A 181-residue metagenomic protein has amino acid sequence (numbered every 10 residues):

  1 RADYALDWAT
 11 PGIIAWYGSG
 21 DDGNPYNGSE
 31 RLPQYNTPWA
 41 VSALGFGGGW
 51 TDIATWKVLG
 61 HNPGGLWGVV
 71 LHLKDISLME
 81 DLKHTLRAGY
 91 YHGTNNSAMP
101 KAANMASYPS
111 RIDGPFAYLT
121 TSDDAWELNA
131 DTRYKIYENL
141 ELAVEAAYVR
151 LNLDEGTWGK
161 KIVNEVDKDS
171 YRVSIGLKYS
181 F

Functional and structural regions predicted by a protein language model:
R1-R87, H92-A117: Extracellular/periplasmic loop regions
A2, Y35, T51, L128-A130 (+3 more regions): Intrinsic-disorder/low-complexity regions
D3-D7, K74-L78, R133-N139, A143-E145 (+1 more regions): Structural signature of outer-membrane beta-barrel channels/translocons
D7, G65-V69, S122-L128, D167-V173: Residues that define the transmembrane beta-barrel architecture of outer-membrane proteins
K57-N62, A117-T121, E155-V166: Outer-membrane beta-barrel domain signature
S97-D131, K135, A143-E145, V149: Outer membrane beta-barrel transmembrane domains
N139-S180: Predominantly the C-terminal beta-signal and adjacent terminal strand-loop region of outer-membrane beta-barrel
